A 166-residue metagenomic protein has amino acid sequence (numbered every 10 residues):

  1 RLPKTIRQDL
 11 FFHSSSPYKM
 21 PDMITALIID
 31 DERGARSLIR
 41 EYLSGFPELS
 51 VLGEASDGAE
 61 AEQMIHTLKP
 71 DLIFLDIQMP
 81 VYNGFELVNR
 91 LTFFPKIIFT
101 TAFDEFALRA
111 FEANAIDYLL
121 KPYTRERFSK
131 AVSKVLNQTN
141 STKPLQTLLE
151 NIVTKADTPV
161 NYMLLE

Functional and structural regions predicted by a protein language model:
I24, R33-G53: Two-component/phosphorelay signaling modules centered on CheY-like receiver
D30, D76: Active-site residues of response regulator receiver
E54-Q63, G84: Helix N-cap/capping motif at the beta->alpha junctions
L68-F74: Active-site beta3 strand of CheY-like receiver
M79: Receiver (REC) domain active-site loop signature in two-component systems and cognate sites in sensor histidine kinases
K121: A Lys-centered signature of the CheY-like receiver
N137-E166: Conserved binding/recognition cores within well-folded domains
